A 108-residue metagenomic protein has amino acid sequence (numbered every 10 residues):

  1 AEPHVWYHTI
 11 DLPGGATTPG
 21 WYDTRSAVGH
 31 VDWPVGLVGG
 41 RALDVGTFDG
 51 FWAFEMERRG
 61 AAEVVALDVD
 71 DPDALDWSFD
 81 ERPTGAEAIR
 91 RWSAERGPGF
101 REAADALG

Functional and structural regions predicted by a protein language model:
H4-S26, H30-D32: Class I SAM-dependent methyltransferase Rossmann-like catalytic core, especially the SAM/SAH-binding loop
V38-F48: Conserved class I S-adenosyl-L-methionine
D49-A61: Conserved SAM-binding loop of SAM-dependent methyltransferases across substrates and taxa, primarily the Class I
D49-G50, D70-P72: Short, solvent-exposed loop/turn segments at secondary-structure junctions
E63-V69: Conserved SAM-binding motif I beta-strand of class I
P72-A94: Short, flexible/disordered intra-domain loops and linkers
A86-G108: S-adenosyl-L-methionine
